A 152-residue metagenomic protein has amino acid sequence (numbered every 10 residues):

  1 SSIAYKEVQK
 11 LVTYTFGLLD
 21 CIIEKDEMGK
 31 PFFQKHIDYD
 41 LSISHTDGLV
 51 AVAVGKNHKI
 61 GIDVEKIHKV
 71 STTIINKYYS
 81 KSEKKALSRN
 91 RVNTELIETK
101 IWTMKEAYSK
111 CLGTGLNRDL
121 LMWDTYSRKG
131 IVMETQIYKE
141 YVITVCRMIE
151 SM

Functional and structural regions predicted by a protein language model:
S1-M152: Core catalytic alpha/beta fold that binds nucleotide/phospho-ligands
